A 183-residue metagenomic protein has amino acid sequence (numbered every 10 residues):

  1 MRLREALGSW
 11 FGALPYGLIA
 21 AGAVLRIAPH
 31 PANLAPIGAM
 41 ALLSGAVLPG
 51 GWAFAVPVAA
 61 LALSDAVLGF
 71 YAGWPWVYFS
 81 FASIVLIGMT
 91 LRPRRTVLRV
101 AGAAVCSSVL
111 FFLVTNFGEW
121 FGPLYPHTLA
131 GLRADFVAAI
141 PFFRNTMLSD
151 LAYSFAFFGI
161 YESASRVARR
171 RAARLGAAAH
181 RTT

Functional and structural regions predicted by a protein language model:
M1-A46, W52-A55: Hydrophobic transmembrane alpha-helices
M1-S9, S165-T183: Membrane-interfacial, low-structure loops and terminal tails that flank and connect transmembrane helices in multi-pass
R4-E5, T90-V100: Membrane-interface helix-boundary motifs at transmembrane edges
Y16, P31-L43, P75-S83, F117 (+1 more regions): Membrane-embedded alpha-helical segments of multi-pass membrane proteins, especially the transmembrane helices
V24-A35, A59-L91, R95: Interfacial aromatic-anchored transmembrane helix boundaries in multi-pass membrane proteins
V24-L25, S44-G51, I87-R95, I160-A168: Structural signal for the C-terminal ends of transmembrane alpha-helices and the immediately following loop
A53-S64, V100-S108: Central hydrophobic cores of alpha-helical transmembrane segments in multi-pass integral membrane proteins
T96-A177: Membrane-embedded alpha-helical hairpins and interfacial helices in multi-pass inner-membrane proteins
